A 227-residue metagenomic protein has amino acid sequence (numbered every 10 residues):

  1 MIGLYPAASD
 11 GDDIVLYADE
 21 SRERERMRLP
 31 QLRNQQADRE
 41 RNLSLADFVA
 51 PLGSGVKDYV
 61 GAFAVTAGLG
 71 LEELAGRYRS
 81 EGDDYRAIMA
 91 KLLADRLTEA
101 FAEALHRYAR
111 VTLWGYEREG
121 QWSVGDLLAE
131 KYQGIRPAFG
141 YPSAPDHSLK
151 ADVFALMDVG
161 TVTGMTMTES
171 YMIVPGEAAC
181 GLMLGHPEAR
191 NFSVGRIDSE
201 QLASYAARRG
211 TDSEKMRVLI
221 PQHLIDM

Functional and structural regions predicted by a protein language model:
M1-A87, L92, L113, W122: Active-site loops and adjacent core secondary-structure elements that bind or stabilize anionic groups
I2-I14, P51, R107-A207, S213-E214 (+1 more regions): Compositionally biased, low-complexity/repeat regions
Q35, L93-R96, D212-K215: Short C-terminal domain-edge/linker segments immediately following a structured domain
T66-A67, F101, R209: Generic structural signal for hydrophobic core residues of well-folded globular domains
M89, L93, F101, Q201: Catalytic-loop motifs flanking and including active-site residues across diverse enzymes
D95, E99-Y108: Acidic, metal/cofactor-coordinating or nucleic-acid-engaging core segments within structured domains
P221-M227: Extended, compositionally biased alpha-helical segments that mediate assembly or anchoring
